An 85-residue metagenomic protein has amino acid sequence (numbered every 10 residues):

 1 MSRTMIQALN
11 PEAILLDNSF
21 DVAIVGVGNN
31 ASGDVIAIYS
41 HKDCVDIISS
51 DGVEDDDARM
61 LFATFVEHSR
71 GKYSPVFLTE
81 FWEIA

Functional and structural regions predicted by a protein language model:
M1-A85: C-terminal alpha-helical interaction appendages
